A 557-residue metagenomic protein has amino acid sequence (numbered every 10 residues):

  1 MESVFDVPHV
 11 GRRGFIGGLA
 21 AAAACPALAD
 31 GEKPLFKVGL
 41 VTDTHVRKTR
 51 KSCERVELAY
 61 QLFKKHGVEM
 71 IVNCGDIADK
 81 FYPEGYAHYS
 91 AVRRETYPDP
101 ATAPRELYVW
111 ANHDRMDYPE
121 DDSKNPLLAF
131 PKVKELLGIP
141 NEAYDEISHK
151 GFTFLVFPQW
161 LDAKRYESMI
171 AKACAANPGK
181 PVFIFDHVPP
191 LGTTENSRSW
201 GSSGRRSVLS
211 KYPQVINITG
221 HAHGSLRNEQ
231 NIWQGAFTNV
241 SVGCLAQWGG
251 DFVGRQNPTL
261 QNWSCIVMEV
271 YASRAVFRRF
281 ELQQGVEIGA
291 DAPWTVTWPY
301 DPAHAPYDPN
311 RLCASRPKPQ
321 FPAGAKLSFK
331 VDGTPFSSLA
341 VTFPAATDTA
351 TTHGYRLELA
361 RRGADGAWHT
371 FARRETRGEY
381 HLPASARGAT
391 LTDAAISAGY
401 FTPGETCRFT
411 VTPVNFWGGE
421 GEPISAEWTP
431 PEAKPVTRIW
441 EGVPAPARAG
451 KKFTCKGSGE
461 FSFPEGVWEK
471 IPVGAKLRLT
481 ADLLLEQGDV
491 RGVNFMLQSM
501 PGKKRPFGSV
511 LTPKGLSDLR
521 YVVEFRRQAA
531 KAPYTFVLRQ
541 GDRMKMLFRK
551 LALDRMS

Functional and structural regions predicted by a protein language model:
M1-V10, A21: N-terminal secretory signal peptides
A29-A87: N-terminal active-site segment of His-dependent metallophosphoesterases
L35, Y82-K172, A176-N177, S203-Q214 (+2 more regions): Extended active-site neighborhood of metal-dependent phosphoesterases/phosphodiesterases
T259, W263-G378, A386-G388, F416-T437: A short C-terminal boundary segment appended to hydrolase-like catalytic domains
F401-W417: Beta-strand-rich modules
P444, G459, F463-D489, Y521-R527 (+1 more regions): Extra-cytoplasmic beta-strand recognition segments
V493-F495, Y521-D554: Extracellular beta-strand ligand-recognition surfaces/modules
G502-A530: Extracellular carbohydrate recognition and processing domains and analogous Trp-centered ligand-binding platforms
